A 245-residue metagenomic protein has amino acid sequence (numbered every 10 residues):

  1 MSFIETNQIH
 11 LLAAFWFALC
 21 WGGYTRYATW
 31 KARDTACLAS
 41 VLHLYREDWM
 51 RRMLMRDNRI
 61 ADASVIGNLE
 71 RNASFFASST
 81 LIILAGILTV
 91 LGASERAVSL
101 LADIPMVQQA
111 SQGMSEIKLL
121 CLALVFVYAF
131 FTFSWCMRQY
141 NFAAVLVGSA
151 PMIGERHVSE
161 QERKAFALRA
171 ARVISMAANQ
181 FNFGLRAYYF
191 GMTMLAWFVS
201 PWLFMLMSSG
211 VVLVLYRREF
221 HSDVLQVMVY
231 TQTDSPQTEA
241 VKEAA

Functional and structural regions predicted by a protein language model:
M1-A13: Feature marks short, highly hydrophobic, charge-poor N-terminal signal-anchor/signal peptide-like helices that anchor
M1-S2, I83-Q108, W197-M207, V211-Y216: Juxtamembrane "helix exit" motif at the C-terminal ends of alpha-helical transmembrane segments in multi-pass membrane
I4, G148-H157, E162-A171, R218-A245: Cytosolic/matrix-facing juxtamembrane and C-terminal tails of multi-pass cellular membrane proteins
H10-L38, S74-L88, L119-F142, Y188-Y189: Hydrophobic alpha-helical membrane-embedded segments
C20, V211-S222: Alpha-helical transmembrane segments and their membrane-interface exit regions
A28-L69: Membrane-interface amphipathic/juxtamembrane segments adjacent to transmembrane helices
C37-L54, I104, A144-A170: Juxtamembrane inter-helical linkers in multi-pass membrane proteins
S64-L88, S115, L119, M176-M205 (+1 more regions): Transmembrane alpha-helical segments and their cytosolic interface motifs in multi-pass membrane proteins
